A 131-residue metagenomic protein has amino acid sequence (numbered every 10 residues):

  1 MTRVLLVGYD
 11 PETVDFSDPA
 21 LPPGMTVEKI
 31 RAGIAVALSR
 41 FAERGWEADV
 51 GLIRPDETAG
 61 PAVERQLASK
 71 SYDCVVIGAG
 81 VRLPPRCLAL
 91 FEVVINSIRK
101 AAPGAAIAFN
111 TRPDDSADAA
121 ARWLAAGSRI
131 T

Functional and structural regions predicted by a protein language model:
M1-A20: N-terminal, charge-rich interaction modules
L21-S39: Short catalytic helix/loop segments, enriched in acidic residues and glycine and frequently bearing histidine
R31-G33, V93-I130: Ser/Thr/Gly-rich flexible loops in soluble cytosolic domains mediating phosphotransfer, phosphorylation
A42-A48: A generic structural motif
D49-T58, N110-P113: Short beta->alpha junction loops
E57-E64, A117-D118: Structural motif
P61-S97: Mid-chain, well-packed structural core segment of small domains
